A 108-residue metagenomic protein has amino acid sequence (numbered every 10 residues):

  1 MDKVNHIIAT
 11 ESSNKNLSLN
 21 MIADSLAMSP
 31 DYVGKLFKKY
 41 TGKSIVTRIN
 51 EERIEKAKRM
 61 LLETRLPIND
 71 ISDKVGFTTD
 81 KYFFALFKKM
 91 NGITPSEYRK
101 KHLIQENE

Functional and structural regions predicted by a protein language model:
D2: C-di-GMP signaling machinery
H6, K39-T78, K100-E108: Terminal helix-turn-helix DNA-binding modules in bacterial transcription factors
I7, L19: Short, flexible active-site loops
T10-K15: Short helix-capping/hinge SLiMs at alpha-helix to coil transitions
N20-I49, S72-T94: Basic/polar phosphate-binding segments, predominantly the helix-turn-helix DNA-binding elements of transcriptional
